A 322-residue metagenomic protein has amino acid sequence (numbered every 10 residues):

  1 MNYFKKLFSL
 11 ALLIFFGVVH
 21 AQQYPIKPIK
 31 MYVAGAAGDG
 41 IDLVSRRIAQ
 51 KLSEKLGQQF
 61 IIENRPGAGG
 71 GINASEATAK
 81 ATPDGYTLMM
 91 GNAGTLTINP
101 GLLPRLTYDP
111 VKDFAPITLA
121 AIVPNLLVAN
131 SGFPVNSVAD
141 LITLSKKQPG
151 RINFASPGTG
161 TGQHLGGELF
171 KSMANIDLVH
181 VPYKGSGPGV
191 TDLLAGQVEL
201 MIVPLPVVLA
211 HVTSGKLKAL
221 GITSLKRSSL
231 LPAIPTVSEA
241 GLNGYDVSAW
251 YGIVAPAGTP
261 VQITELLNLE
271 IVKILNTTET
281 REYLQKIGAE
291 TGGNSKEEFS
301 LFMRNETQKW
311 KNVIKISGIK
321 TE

Functional and structural regions predicted by a protein language model:
M1-F8: Bacterial N-terminal signal peptides that target proteins for export
F16-V18: N-terminal signal peptide c-region/cleavage motif recognized by signal peptidases
Q22-K112, R151, N175-I202, G293-N294 (+1 more regions): N-terminal (or domain-start) structured segment
I26-P28, M173-I176, V261-E322: An extracytoplasmic/periplasmic, membrane-proximal ligand-sensing/linker region
A77-Y86, G101-P188, V237, W250-Y283: Hinge/capping helix and adjacent helix->loop/strand transition within the periplasmic-binding protein
M89-T95, N99, S156, S186 (+4 more regions): Beta->alpha turn/N-cap motifs
L96-R105, H164, L169-M173, L200-I234 (+1 more regions): A ligand-binding cleft/hinge motif common to bilobed small-molecule-binding domains
I122, V208-N276, N305-Q308: C-terminal lobe and pocket-closing loops of periplasmic/extracytoplasmic Venus-flytrap solute-binding proteins
